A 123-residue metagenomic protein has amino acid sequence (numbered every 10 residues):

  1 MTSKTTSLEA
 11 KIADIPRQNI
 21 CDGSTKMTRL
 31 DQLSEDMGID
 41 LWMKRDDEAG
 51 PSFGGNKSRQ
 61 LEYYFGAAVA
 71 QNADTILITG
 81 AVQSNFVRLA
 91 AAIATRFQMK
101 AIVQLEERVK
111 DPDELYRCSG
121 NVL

Functional and structural regions predicted by a protein language model:
M1-L123: PLP-dependent amino-acid enzyme catalytic core
